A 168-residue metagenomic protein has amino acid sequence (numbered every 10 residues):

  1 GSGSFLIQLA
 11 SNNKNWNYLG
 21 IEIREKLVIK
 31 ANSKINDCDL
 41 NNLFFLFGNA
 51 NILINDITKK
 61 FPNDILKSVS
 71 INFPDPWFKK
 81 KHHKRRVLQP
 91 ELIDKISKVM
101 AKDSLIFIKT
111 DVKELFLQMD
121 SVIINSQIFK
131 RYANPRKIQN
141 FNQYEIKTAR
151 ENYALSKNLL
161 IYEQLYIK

Functional and structural regions predicted by a protein language model:
S2-N15: Conserved SAM-binding loop of SAM-dependent methyltransferases across substrates and taxa, primarily the Class I
L19: Conserved beta-strand positions in the Rossmann-like core of class I SAM-dependent methyltransferases
R24: Conserved SAM/SAH-binding beta-strand->alpha-helix loop
N32-S70: S-adenosyl-L-methionine
D64-V87: A short SAM/SAH-binding and catalytic strip from SAM-dependent methyltransferases
F78-H83, F107-S126: Conserved class I S-adenosyl-L-methionine
R86-L105: A short glycine-rich, Lys/Arg-flanked "PGG" loop and its adjoining helix->strand segment in the class I
M119-K168: Class I S-adenosyl-L-methionine
